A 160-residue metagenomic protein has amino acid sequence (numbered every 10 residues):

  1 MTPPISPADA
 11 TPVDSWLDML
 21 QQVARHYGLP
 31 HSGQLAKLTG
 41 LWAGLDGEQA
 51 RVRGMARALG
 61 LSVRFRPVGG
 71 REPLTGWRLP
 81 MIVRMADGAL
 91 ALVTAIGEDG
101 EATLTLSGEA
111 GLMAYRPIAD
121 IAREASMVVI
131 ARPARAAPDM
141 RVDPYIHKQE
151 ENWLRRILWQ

Functional and structural regions predicted by a protein language model:
M1-Q160: Membrane-integrated ABC transporters
